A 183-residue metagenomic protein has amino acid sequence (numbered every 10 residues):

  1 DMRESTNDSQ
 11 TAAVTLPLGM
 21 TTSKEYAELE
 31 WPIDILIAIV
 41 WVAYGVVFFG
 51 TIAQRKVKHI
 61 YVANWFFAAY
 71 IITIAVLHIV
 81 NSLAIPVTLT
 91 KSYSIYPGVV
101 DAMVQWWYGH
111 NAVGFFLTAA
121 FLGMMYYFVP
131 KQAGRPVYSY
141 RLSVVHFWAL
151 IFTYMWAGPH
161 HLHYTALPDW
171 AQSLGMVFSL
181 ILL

Functional and structural regions predicted by a protein language model:
D1, L16-E28, V47-W65, L83-Q105 (+2 more regions): Juxtamembrane membrane-water interface segments of multi-pass membrane proteins, especially cytoplasmic-side
M2-S9: N-terminal low-complexity segments that are often proline-rich with Ser/Thr-Pro
Q10-A12, V42-A43, N64-P86, V113 (+3 more regions): Alpha-helical transmembrane segments of multi-pass integral membrane proteins
L29-I39, A69, Q105-W106, A149 (+1 more regions): Physicochemical signature of membrane-embedded alpha-helices that form the seven-helix bundle of GPCRs, emphasizing
I35-F49, N111-Y127, S179-L183: Hydrophobic cores of alpha-helical transmembrane segments in multi-pass inner/ER membrane proteins, independent
Y70, H110, F128-V137, R141 (+2 more regions): Short alpha-helical interface elements
